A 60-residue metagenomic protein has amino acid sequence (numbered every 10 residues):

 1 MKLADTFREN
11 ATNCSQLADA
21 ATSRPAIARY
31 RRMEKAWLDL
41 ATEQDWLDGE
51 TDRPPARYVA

Functional and structural regions predicted by a protein language model:
M1-A60: Long, non-catalytic architectural segments outside compact domain cores
